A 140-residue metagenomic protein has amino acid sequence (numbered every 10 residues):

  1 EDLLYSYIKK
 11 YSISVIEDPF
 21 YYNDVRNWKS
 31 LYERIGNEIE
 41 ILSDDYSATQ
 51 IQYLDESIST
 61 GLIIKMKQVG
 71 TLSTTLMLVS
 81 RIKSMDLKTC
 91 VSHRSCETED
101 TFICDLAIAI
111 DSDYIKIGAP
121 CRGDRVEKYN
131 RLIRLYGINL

Functional and structural regions predicted by a protein language model:
E1-L140: Catalytic core of soluble alpha/beta enzymes
